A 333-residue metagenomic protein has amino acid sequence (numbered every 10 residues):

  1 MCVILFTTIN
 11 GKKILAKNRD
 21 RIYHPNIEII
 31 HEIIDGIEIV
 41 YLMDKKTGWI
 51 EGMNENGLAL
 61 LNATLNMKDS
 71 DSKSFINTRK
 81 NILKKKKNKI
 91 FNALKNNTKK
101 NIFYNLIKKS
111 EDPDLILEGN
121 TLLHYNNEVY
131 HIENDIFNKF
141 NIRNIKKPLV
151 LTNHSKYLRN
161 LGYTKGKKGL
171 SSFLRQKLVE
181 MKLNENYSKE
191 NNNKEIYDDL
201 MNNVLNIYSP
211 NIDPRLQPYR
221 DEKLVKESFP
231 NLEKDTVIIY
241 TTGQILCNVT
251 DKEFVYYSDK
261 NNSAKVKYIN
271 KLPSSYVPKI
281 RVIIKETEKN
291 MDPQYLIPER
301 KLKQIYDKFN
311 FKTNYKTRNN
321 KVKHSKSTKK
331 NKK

Functional and structural regions predicted by a protein language model:
M1, L5-N101, H124-K312: C-terminal, well-structured catalytic/ligand-binding subdomain of enzymes
F103, T121-L123, I245-C247, V255-Y256 (+2 more regions): Generic low-polarity alpha-helical segments
N105-E128: Catalytic core of PPM/PP2C metal-dependent serine/threonine phosphatase domains
V237, R300, D307, F311-K333: Compositionally biased low-complexity segments enriched in polar/charged residues
